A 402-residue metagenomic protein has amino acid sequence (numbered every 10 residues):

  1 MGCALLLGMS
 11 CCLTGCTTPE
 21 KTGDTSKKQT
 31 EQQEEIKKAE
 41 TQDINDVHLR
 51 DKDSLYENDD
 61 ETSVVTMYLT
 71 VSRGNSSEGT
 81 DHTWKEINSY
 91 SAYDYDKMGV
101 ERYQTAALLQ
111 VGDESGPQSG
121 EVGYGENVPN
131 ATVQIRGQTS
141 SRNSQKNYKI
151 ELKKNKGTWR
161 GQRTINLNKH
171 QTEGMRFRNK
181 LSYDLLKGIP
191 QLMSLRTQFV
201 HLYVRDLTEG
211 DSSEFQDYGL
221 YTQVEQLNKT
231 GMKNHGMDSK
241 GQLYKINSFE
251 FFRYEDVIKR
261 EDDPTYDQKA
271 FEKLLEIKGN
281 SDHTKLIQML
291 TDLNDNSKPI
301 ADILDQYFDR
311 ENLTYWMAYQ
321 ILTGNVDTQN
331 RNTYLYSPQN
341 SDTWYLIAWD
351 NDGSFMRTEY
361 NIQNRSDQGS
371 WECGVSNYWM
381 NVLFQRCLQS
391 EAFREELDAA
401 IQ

Functional and structural regions predicted by a protein language model:
M1-P19: Sec-dependent N-terminal signal peptides of Gram-positive bacterial secreted proteins and lipoproteins
C16-Q402: Phosphate/dinucleotide-binding and metal-coordinating scaffold of catalytic cores in nucleotide-dependent enzymes
